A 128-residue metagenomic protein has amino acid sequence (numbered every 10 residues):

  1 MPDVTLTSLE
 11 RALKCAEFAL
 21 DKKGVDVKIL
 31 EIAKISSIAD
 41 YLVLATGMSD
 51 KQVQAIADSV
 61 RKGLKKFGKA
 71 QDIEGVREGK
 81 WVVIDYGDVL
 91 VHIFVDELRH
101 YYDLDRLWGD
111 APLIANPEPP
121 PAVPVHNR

Functional and structural regions predicted by a protein language model:
M1-I29, A33-K34, K51-A55, K62 (+4 more regions): Long, contiguous binding/interaction regions
I35-I38, T46: Glycine-rich phosphate/diphosphate-binding loop of Rossmann-like nucleotide-binding domains
S37-D40, D85-D88: A short, glycine/Asx- and small/polar-enriched loop/turn that sits immediately N-terminal to a beta-strand
L44-G47, F94: Short hydrophobic/aromatic beta-strand micro-patches that form the beta-sheet surface supporting nucleotide- or nucleic
T46, K51-K62, K66-A70, V83-I84: Compact, glycine-rich, soluble single-domain proteins
